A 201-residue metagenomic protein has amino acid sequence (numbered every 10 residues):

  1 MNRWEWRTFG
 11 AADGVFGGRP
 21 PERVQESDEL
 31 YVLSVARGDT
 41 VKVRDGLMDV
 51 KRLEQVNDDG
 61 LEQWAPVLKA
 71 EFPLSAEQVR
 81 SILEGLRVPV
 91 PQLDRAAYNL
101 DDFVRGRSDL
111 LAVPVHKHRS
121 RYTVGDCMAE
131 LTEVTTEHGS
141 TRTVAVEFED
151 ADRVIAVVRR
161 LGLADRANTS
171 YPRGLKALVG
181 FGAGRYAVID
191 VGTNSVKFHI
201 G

Functional and structural regions predicted by a protein language model:
M1-N2, H116, T135-R142: Structural preference for solvent-exposed beta-strand-turn elements and adjacent flexible terminal/loop segments within
M1-V124, A164-A183: N-terminal strand-loop-strand beta-hairpin
E5, T143-A145, V188: Short aromatic/hydrophobic contact patches that present stacked aromatics for nucleic-acid/ligand binding
L47, M128, S195-K197: Structural motif
M48-V50, R142-V146: Intrinsically disordered, low-complexity regulatory segments enriched in Ser/Thr/Pro and charged residues
Y122-T135: Short amphipathic beta-strand starts and helix->beta connectors
H138, A145-G182: Mixed-charge, glycine-accented linear interaction segment located at domain edges/termini
G184-G201: Gly/Thr-rich phosphate-binding beta-strand-loop-beta motif of the actin/hexokinase/Hsp70
